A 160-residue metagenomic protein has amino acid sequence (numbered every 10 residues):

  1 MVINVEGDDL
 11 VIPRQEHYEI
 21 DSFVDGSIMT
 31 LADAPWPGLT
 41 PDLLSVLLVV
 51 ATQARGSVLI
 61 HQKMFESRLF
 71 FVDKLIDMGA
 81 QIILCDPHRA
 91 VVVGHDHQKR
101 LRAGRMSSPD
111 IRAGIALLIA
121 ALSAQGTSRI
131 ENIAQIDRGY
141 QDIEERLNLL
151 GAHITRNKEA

Functional and structural regions predicted by a protein language model:
M1-A160: Short, structured segments at the rim of ligand-binding sites
